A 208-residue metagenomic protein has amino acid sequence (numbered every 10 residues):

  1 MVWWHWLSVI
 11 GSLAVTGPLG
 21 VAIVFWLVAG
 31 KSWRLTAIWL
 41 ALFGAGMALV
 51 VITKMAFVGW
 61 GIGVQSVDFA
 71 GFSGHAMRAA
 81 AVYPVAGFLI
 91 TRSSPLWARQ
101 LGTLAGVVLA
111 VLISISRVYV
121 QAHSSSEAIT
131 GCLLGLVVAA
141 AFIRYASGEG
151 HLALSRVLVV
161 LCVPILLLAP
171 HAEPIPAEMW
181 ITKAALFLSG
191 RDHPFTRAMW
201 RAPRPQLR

Functional and structural regions predicted by a protein language model:
M1-L19, V50-S66, P176-R208: N-terminal transmembrane-helix/juxtamembrane module of multi-pass inner/ER membrane proteins
V2, V28-G30, A98: A short alpha-helix capping/helix-coil boundary motif
W3-V21, R117-H123, L166-A172: Short, charge-rich amphipathic segments
L13, G30-W33: Transmembrane helix interruption/hinge and helix-loop junction motifs
G20-A29: Hydrophobic, aromatic-rich transmembrane alpha-helices and their immediate juxtamembrane boundary segments
W33, A37, A41, A45 (+1 more regions): Membrane-embedded catalytic cores of phosphoryl/pyrophosphoryl-handling enzymes
